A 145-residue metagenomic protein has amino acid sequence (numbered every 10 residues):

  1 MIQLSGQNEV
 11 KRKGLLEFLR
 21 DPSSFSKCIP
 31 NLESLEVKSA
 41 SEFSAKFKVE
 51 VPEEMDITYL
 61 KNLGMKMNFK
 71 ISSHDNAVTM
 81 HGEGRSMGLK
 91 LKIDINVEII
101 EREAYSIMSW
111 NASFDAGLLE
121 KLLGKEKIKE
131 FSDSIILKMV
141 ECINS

Functional and structural regions predicted by a protein language model:
M1-K46: Hydrophobic ligand-binding cavity/cleft-lining segments
M1-S5, E42, G64-K66, A77 (+2 more regions): Intrinsic-disorder/low-complexity, polar/charged segments enriched in Ser/Thr/Lys/Arg/Asp/Glu/Gln
Q7-K11, K48-P52, K70-S72, E98-R102 (+1 more regions): Solvent-exposed residues in well-ordered beta-strands and their adjoining turns, especially edge/terminal strands
F25-N31, D75, L89-L91: Short secondary-structure junctions
L32, G64-I71, I93-E101: Hydrophobic/aromatic beta-strand elements that line small-molecule binding cavities or substrate pockets in beta-rich
V37-E83: Glycine-rich portal/gate segments that line the openings of hydrophobic small-molecule binding cavities
H81-D133: Beta-strand/loop substructures that line and gate deep hydrophobic ligand-binding cavities in soluble
V140-S145: Short, highly charged C-terminal tails/helix-capping segments
